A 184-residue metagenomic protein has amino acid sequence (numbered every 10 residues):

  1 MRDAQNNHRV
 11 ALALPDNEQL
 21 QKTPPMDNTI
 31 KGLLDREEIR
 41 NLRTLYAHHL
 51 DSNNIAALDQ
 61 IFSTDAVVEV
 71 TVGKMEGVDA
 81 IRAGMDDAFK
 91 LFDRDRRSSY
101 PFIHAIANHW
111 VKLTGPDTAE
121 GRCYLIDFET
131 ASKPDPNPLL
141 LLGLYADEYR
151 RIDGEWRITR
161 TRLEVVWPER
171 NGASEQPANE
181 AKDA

Functional and structural regions predicted by a protein language model:
R2, R9-E18: N-terminal polybasic/positive-inside topogenic patches
L20-H48, S52, A56, Q60: Short, low-complexity N-terminal intrinsically disordered segments enriched in polar/charged residues
K22-D27, R97-A184: A beta-strand edge to alpha-helix "cap/lid" segment located at domain peripheries
L34, G73-E76, N137: A structural signal for alpha-helical segments
H48, T71, D135, L139: Short, charged/polar micro-motifs that form catalytic or ligand-binding hotspots
I55-L125: A solvent-exposed, acidic/Ser-Thr-rich amphipathic alpha-helical stretch
